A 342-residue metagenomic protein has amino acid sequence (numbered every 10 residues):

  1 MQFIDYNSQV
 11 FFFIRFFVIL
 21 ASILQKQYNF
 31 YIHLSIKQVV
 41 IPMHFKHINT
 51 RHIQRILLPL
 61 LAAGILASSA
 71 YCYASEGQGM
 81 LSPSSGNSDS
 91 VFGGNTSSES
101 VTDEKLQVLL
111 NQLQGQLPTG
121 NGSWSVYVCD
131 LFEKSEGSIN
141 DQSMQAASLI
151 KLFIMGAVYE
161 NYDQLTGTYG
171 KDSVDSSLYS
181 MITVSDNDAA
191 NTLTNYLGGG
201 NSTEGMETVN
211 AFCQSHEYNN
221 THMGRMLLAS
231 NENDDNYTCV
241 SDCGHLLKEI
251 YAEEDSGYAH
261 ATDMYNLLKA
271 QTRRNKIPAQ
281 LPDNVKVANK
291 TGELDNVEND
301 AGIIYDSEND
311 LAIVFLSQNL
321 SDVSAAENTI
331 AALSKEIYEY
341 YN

Functional and structural regions predicted by a protein language model:
F13-P42: Short, Lys/Arg-enriched N-terminal segments with co-localized hydrophobic residues within the first ~10-30 amino acids
I19, V40, H44-T50, Q54-P59 (+5 more regions): Structured C-terminal helix/loop/strand segments within mature extracytoplasmic catalytic/sensor domains
T119-S143, D163: Short, conserved catalytic-motif segment at the N-terminal edge
C129-L131, M181-D186, L193-L197, G224-L228 (+3 more regions): Active-site-proximal beta-strand/loop segments in catalytic clefts of secreted hydrolases
S143-G167, M181, I313: Active-site SXXK
Q164-V209, N219: Conserved catalytic neighborhood of penicillin-recognizing serine enzymes
T194-D255: Mid-domain, small-residue-enriched loop/turn segments at the edges of structured enzyme/sensor domains
N233-E293: A conserved catalytic-loop motif detector
